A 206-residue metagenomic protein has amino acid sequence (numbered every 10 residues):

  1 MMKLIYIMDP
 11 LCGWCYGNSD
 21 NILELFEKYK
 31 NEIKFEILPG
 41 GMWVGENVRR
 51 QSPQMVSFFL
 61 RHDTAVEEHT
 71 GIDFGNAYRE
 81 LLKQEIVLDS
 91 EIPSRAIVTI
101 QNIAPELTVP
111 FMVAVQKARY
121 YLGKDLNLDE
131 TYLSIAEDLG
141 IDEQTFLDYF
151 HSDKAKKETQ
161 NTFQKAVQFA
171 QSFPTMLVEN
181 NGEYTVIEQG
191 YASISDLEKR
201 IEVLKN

Functional and structural regions predicted by a protein language model:
M1-E24, L38-G40: Local sequence-structure signature of Cys/Sec-based thiol-disulfide redox active-site neighborhoods
P10-G13, Q84-L88, K124: Conserved aromatic-histidine-acidic binding/catalytic patches
L11-W14, Q51, M55, A155 (+1 more regions): Residue-level preference for long, well-ordered alpha-helices that form the structural scaffold of enzyme catalytic
C12, W43, Y184: Surface-exposed, flexible loop/turn segments at secondary-structure boundaries
N18-E27, A114-N206: C-terminal cap of thioredoxin/glutaredoxin-like
S19-R119: Structural alpha/beta surface segment adjacent to cysteine/selenocysteine redox centers across thiol/disulfide enzymes
